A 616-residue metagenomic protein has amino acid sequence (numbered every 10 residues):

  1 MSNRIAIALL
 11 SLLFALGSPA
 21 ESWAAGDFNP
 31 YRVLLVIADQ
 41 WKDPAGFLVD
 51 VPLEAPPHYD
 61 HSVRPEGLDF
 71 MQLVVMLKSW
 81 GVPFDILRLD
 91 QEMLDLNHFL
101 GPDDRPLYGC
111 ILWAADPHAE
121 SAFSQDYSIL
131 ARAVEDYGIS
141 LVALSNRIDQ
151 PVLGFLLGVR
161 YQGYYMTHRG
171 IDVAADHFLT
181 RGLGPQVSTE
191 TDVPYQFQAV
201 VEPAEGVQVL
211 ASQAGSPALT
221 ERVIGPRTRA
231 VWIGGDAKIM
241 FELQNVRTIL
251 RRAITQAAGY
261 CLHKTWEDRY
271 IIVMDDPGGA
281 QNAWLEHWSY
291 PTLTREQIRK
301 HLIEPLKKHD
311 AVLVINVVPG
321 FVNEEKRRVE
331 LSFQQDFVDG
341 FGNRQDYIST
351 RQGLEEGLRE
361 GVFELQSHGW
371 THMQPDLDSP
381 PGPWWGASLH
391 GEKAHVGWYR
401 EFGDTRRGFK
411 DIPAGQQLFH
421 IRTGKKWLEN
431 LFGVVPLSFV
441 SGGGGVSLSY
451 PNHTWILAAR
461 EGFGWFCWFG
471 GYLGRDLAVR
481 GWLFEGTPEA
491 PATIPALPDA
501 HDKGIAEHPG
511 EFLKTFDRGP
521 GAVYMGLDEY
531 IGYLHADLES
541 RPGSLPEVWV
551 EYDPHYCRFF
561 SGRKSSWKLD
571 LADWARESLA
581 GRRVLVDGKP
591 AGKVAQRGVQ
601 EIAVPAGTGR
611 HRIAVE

Functional and structural regions predicted by a protein language model:
G17-L107, A257-C261, W266, I298-H309 (+1 more regions): Aromatic-Pro/Gly-enriched surface loop or interdomain linker that acts as a lid/target-recognition segment
F28-V33, D39, P44-P56, S79-W80 (+5 more regions): A glycine-centered loop/beta-turn motif at secondary-structure junctions
P117-E190: A glycine-rich, often tryptophan-bearing local segment used as a flexible ligand/cofactor-contacting loop or short
Y137, I148-F155, V312-S449: Metal-dependent polysaccharide deacetylase catalytic core of the NodB/CE4 family, i.e., the active-site-bearing domain
G234-F241, T255-A283, L306, G415-L418 (+6 more regions): Catalytic grooves of carbohydrate-active enzymes
R251-I271, Q297, E304-D310, V314 (+2 more regions): C-terminal domain-boundary segment and adjacent tail
E325-Q334, G444-E485: Substrate-binding cleft/loops of secretory-pathway carbohydrate-active enzymes
R597-E616: C-terminal beta-strand-rich structural cap/linker in extracellular carbohydrate-active enzymes
